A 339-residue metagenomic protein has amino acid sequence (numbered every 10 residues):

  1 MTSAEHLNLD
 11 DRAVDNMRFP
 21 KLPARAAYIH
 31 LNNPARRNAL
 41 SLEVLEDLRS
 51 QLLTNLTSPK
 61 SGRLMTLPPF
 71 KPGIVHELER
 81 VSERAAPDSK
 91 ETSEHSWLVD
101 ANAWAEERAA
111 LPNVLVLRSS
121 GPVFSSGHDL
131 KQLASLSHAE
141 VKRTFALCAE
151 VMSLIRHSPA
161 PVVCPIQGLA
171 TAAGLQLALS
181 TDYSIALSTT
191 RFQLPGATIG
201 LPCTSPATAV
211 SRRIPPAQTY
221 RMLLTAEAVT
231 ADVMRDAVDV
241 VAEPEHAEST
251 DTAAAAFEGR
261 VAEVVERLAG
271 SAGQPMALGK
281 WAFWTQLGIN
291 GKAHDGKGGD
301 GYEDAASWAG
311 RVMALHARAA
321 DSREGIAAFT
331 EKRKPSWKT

Functional and structural regions predicted by a protein language model:
M1-R118: Conserved CoA-thioester-binding segment of acyl-CoA-metabolizing enzymes
Q51, A103-E107, L147-P159: Catalytic-core regions built around general acid/base machinery
R118, S158, P165-I166: Structural motif
S137-A146: A short acidic, glycine-rich active-site loop that binds or catalyzes chemistry on phosphate/adenosine moieties
V151, I155, P165, T171-L223 (+2 more regions): CoA-thioester-processing core
I185-T190, V238-W308, A314-A320, W337-T339: C-terminal long alpha-helix characteristic of the crotonase
A226-V233: Acidic, divalent-metal-coordinating active-site segment for phosphoryl/phosphodiester hydrolysis, typified by short
